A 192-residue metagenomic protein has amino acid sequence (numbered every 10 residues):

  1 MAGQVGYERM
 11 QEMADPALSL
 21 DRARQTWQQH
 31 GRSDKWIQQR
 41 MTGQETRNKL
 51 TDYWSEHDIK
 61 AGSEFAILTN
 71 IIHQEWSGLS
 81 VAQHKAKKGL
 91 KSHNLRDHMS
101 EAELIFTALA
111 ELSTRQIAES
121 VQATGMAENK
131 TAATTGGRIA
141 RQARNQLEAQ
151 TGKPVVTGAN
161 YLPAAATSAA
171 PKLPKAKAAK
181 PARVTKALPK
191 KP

Functional and structural regions predicted by a protein language model:
M1-P192: Positively charged, phosphate-engaging catalytic surfaces used for nucleic-acid and nucleotide handling
